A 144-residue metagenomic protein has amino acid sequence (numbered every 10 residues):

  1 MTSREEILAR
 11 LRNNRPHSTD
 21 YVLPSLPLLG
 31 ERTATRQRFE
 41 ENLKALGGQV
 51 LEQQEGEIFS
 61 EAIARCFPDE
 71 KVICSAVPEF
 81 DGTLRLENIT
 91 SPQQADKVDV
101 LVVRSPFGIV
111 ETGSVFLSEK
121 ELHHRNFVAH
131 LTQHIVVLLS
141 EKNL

Functional and structural regions predicted by a protein language model:
M1-L144: The feature marks the mature, well-folded catalytic cores of soluble enzymes
